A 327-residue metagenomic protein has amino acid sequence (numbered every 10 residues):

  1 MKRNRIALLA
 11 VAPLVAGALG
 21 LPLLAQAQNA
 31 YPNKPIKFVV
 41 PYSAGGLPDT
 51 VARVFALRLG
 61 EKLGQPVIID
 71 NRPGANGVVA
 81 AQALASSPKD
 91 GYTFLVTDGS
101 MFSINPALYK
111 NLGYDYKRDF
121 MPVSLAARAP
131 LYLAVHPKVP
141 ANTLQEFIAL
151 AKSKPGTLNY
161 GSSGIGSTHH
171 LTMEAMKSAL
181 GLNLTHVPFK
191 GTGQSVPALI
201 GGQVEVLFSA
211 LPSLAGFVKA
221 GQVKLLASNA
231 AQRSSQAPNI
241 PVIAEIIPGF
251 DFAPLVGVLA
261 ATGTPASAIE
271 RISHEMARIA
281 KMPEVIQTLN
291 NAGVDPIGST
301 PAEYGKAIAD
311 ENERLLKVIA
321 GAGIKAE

Functional and structural regions predicted by a protein language model:
M1-N33, Q145, E327: Short, low-complexity disordered leader/linker segments with a strong preference for bacterial N-terminal type II
A27-R118, T157, I165, G181-F208 (+3 more regions): N-terminal (or domain-start) structured segment
N33-P35, A179-L182, K219, A266-E327: An extracytoplasmic/periplasmic, membrane-proximal ligand-sensing/linker region
L59, S86-Y92, A107-Q194, I243 (+2 more regions): Hinge/capping helix and adjacent helix->loop/strand transition within the periplasmic-binding protein
S100-N111, H170, K177-A179, V206-P238: A ligand-binding cleft/hinge motif common to bilobed small-molecule-binding domains
S195-A198, S235-N239: Short, charged, surface-exposed secondary-structure boundary motifs
